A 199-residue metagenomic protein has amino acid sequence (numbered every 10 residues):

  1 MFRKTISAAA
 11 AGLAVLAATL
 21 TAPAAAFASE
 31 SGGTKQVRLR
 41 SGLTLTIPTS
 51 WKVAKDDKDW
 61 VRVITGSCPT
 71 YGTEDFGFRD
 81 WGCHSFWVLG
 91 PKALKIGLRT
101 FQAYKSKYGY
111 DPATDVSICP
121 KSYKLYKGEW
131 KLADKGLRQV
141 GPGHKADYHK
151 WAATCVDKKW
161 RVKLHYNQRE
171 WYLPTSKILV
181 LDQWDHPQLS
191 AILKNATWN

Functional and structural regions predicted by a protein language model:
M1-A28: Secretory targeting and sorting signals
F27-V37: Cleaved targeting-peptide boundary
T34-Q36, L43, R169: Residue-level detector of beta-strand structural context in well-folded domains
R40-D59: Proline-anchored loop/turn motifs at beta-strand termini and strand-loop-strand connectors
I47, N167, I192: Residues that flank catalytic or metal-binding motifs in active/ligand-binding sites
W51, L173-N199: Surface-exposed amphipathic alpha-helical segments
K58-S176, Q183: Conserved polar/disulfide-associated segments of primarily extracytoplasmic proteins
